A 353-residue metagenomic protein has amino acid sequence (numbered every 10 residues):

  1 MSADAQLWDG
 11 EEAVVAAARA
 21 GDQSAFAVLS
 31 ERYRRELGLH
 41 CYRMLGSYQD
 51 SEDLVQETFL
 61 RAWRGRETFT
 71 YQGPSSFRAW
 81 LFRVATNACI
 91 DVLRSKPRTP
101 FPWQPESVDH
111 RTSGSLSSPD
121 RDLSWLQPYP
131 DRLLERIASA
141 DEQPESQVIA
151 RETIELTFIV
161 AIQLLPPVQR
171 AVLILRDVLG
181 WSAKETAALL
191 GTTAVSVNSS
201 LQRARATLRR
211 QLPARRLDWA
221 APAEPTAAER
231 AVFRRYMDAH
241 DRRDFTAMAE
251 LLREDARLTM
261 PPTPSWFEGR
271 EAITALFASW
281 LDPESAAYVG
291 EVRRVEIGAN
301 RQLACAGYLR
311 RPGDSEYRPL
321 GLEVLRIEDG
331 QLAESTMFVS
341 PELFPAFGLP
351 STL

Functional and structural regions predicted by a protein language model:
M1-A5, R19-V28, G38-E57, T70-G73 (+1 more regions): Short, charged helix-capping/linker segments at alpha-helix termini
S2-A3, H110-L156, A220-A227: Acidic, proline/glycine-rich intrinsically disordered inter-domain spacer in sigma factors
A18, A161, R176-D177: Short helix-to-turn junction characteristic of helix-turn-helix DNA-binding domains, especially the helix
A18, L37, C41, S51-A62 (+5 more regions): Short, small-hydrophobic-rich alpha-helical interface motif
R19-A20, R43-S47, F59-F77, D91-P100 (+2 more regions): Sigma70-family region 2
S30, Y42, R176-V178: Short amphipathic helical patch at the helix-1/turn junction of helix-turn-helix
R35, L60, S75-R78, V108 (+6 more regions): C-terminal and inter-domain tail/linker signature
E67-T68, Q72, T86-Q104, T112-D122 (+1 more regions): Arg/Lys-rich amphipathic alpha helix in sigma70-family domain 2
